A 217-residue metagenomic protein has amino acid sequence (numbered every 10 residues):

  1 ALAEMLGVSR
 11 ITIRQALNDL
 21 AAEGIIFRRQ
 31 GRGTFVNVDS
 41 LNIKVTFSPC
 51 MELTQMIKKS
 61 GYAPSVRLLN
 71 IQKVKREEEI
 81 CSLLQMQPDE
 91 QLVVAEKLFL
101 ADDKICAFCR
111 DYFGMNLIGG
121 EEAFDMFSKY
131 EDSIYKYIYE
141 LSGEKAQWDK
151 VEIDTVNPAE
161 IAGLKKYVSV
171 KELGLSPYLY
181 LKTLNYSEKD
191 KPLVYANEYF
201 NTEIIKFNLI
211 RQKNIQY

Functional and structural regions predicted by a protein language model:
A1-V36: N-terminal helix-turn-helix
R28, M51-T54, K58-Y62: Extended, compositionally biased flexible segments
R32, L53, I134: A generic "binding-loop/recognition-motif" signal
F35-P49: Short, cationic-aromatic polyanion-contact patches
S65-Y217: C-terminal all-alpha effector/ligand-binding and dimerization domain of prokaryotic HTH-type transcriptional repressors
